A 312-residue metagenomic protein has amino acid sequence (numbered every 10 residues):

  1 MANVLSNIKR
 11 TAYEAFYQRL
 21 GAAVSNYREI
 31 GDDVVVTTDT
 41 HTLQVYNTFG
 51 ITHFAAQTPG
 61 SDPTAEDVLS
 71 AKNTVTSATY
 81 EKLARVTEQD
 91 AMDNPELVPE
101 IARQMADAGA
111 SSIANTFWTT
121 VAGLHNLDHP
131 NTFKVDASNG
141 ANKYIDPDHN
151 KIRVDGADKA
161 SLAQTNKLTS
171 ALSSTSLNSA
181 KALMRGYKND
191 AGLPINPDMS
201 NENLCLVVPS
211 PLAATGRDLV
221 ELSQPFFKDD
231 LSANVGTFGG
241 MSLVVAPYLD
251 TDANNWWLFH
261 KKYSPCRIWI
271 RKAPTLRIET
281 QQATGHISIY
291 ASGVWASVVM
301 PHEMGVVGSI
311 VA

Functional and structural regions predicted by a protein language model:
M1-L5, K9-R10, N73, T87 (+1 more regions): Disorder-to-helix initiation segments
M1-Q18, V307-A312: Short, intrinsically disordered N-terminal pre-domain segments
S6, A141-G186, L204, P211-A312: Sequence/fold signature of self-assembling virion shell proteins
A15-Y80: Assembly/oligomerization interface modules of large self-assembling protein complexes
T74, E81-R85, S242-P247: Short amphipathic
A78-M92, S200-E202: Glycine-rich, often proline-containing surface loops adjacent to acidic residues and nearby aromatics that form
T87-G186: Alpha-helical scaffold segments that mediate packing/assembly in large oligomeric complexes
D190-N203, R217: Short gly/pro-enriched beta-turn/loop segments at secondary-structure junctions
